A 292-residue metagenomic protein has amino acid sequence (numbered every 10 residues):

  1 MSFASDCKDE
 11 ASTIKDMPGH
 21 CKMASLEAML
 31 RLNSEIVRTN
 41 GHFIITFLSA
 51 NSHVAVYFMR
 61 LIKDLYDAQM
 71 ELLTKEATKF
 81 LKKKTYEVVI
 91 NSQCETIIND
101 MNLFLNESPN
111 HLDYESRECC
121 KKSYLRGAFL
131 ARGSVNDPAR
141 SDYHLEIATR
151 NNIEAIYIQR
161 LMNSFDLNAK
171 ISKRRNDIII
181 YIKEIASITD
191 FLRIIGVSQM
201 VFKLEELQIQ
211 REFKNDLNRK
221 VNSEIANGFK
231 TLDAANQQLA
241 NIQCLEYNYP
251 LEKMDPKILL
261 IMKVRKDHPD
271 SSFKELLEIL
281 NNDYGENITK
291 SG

Functional and structural regions predicted by a protein language model:
M1-F43, A50-V54, L72-K82, N106 (+2 more regions): Sequence-level preference for short, compositionally simple segments enriched in small aliphatic or small polar residues
M1-K15, L103-Y114, Y143-H144, Q208-F213 (+2 more regions): Short charge-dense sequence patches
I36-I45, R140-S141, S272-E278: Short acidic, hydrophobic short linear motifs in intrinsically disordered regions
I45, S49, E115, L145-T149 (+3 more regions): Generic amphipathic alpha-helical segments used as scaffolds and interaction surfaces in large, multi-domain proteins
S49, H53-V56, R60-L207: DNA-contacting interfaces and partner/effector-binding or oligomerization modules in DNA-centric proteins
G196-K290: Extended mid-to-C-terminal alpha-helical interaction segments
